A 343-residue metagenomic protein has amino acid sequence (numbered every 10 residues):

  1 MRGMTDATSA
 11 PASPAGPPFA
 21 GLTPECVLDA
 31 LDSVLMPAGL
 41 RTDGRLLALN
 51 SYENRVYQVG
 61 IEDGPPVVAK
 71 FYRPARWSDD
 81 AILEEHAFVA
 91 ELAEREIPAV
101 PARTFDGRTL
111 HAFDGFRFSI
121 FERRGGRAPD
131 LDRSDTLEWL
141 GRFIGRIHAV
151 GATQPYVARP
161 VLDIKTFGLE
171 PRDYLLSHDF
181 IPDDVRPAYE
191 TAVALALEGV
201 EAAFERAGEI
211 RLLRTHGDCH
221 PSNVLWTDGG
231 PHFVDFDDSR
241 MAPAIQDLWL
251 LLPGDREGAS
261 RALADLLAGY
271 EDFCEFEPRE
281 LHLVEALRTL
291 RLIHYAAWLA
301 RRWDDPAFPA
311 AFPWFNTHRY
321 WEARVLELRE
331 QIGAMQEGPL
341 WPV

Functional and structural regions predicted by a protein language model:
M1-T104, D228-G230, L340-V343: Conserved NTP-binding catalytic cores of kinases and kinase-like/nucleotidyltransferase enzymes across multiple kinase
G3-T8, P18, D179, A297-V343: ATP/Mg2+ or Mg2+-diphosphate-binding catalytic cores that bind nucleotide phosphates or diphosphates via glycine-rich
N50-A69, A102, E198-L248, V343: Active-site acidic catalytic loop and adjacent metal/ATP-binding pocket of ATP-dependent phosphoryl transfer enzymes
G60-Y156: ATP-binding pocket architecture of kinase catalytic cores
P74, G126, P231, S239-M241 (+1 more regions): Activation segment
P74, R117-L131, R172-I181, Y295-W314: A glycine-centered beta->alpha junction motif in the catalytic cores of kinase/phosphotransferase enzymes
D130-A188, I210-L212, F312: A cross-family kinase active-site recognition segment
A244-E275, R291-A307: Active-site activation/catalytic loop segments of kinase-like enzymes and analogous catalytic loops in related
